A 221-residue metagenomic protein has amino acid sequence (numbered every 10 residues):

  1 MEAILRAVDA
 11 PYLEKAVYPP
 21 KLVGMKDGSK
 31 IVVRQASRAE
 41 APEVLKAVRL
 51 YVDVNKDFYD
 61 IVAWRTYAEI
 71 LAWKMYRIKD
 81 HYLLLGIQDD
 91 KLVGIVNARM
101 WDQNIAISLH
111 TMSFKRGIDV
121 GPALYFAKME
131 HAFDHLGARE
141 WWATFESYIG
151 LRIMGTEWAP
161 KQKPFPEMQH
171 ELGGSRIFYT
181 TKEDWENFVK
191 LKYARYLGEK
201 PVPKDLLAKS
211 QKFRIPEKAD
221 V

Functional and structural regions predicted by a protein language model:
M1-A39, R195-V221: Conserved N-terminal entry element of GNAT/NAT acetyltransferase domains
Q35-R38, V48-A106, T111-S113: A conserved beta-strand-loop-helix scaffold within acyl/acetyltransferase catalytic domains
V44-L45: Glycine-rich short-loop/terminal segments
H81, L136-A138: Short, high-confidence coil segments that cap the C-terminus of an alpha-helix and link into the following beta-strand
G117-F133: Conserved acetyl-CoA-binding loop-helix of GNAT-fold acetyltransferases
W141-T156: Conserved beta-strand-loop-alpha-helix junction that forms the acyl-donor binding cleft
T144-F145, P160-T181: Conserved catalytic-core motifs of GNAT/GCN5-like acyltransferases
K161-P164, T180, F188-P203: Acidic, small-residue rich beta-repeat scaffolds with periodic aromatic anchors
